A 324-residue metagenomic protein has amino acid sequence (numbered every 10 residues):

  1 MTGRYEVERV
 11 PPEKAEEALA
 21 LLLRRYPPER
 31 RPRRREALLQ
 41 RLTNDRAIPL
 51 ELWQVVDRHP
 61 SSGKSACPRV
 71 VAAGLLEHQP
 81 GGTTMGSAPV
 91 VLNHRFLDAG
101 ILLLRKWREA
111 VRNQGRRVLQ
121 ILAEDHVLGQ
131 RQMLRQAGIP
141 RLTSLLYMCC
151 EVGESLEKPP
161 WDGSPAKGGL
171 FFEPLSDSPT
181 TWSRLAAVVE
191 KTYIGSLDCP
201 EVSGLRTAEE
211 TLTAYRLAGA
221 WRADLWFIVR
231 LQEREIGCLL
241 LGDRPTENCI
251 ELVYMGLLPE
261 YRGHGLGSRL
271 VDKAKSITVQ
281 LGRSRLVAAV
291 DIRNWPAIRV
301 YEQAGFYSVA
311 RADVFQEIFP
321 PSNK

Functional and structural regions predicted by a protein language model:
M1, P80, L92-F171, S176-D177 (+1 more regions): Acyl-donor-binding surface of acyltransferase catalytic domains
T2-L19, L170-V189, Y193-D198: A short beta-loop-alpha structural element at the N-terminal edge of CoA-dependent acyl/N-acetyltransferase catalytic
L22-K64, V202-E235, L240: Active-site rim helix/loop that mediates acceptor-substrate recognition in acyltransferases
E36-V111, L231, L239-I250: Conserved donor-binding loop and adjoining core beta-sheet/short helix segment in diverse acyl/aminoacyl transferases
H94, A208, Y261: Glycine-rich phosphate-binding loop
F96-A110, L257, G263-Q280, I298-Q303: Conserved acetyl-CoA-binding loop-helix of GNAT-fold acetyltransferases
L119-A123, L252, L286-V290: Conserved hydrophobic beta-strand within the GNAT/NAT acetyltransferase core sheet that lines the active-site cleft
D125-S144, S268, I292-A310, I318: Conserved active-site alpha-helix within GNAT-family acetyltransferase domains
